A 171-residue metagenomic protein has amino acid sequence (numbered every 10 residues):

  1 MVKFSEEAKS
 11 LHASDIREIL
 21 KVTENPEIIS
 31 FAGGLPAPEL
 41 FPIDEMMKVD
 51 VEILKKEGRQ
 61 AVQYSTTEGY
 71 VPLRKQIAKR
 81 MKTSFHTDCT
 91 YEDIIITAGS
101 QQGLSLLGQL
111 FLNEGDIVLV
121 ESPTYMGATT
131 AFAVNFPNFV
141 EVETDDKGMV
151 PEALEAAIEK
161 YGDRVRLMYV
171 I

Functional and structural regions predicted by a protein language model:
M1-E6: Generic N-terminal amphipathic, Lys/Arg-enriched alpha-helix
K9-G99, L106: N-terminal small-domain helix-loop-helix segment of the aminotransferase-like
Q60-I171: Conserved core of the PLP fold type I
